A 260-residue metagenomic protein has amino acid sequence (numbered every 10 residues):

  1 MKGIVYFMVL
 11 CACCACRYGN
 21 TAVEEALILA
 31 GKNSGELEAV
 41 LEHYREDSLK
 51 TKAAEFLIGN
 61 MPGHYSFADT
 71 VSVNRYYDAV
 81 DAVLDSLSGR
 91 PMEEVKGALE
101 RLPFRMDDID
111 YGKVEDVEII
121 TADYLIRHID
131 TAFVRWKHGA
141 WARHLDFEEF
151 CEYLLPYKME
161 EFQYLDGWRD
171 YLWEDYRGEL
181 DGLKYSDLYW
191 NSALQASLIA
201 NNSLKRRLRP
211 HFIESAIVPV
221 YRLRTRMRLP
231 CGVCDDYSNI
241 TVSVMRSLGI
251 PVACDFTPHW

Functional and structural regions predicted by a protein language model:
M1-A22: Bacterial Sec-dependent N-terminal signal peptides
I4, E25-I28, R222, I240: Short, flexible coil/linker segments at or flanking structured domains
F7-L10, V71, H259: General "foldedness" signal
C11-C16, C151, C231-C234, C254: Generic recognition of cysteine residues
C16-K205, R226, S247: N-terminal accessory/pre-domain segments preceding catalytic cores
Y185-W260: Active-site neighborhood of thiol-dependent amide/isopeptide-bond enzymes
